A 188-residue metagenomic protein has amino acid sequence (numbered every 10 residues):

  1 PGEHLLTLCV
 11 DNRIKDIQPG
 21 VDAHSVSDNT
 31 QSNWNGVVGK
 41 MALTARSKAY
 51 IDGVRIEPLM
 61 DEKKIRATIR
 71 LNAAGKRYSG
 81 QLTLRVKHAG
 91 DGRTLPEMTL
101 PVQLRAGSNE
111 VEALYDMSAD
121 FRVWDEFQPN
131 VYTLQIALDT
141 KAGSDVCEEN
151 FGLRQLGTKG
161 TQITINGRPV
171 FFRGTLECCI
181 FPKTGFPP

Functional and structural regions predicted by a protein language model:
P1-P188: Secreted/periplasmic carbohydrate-active enzymes, especially glycoside hydrolases
